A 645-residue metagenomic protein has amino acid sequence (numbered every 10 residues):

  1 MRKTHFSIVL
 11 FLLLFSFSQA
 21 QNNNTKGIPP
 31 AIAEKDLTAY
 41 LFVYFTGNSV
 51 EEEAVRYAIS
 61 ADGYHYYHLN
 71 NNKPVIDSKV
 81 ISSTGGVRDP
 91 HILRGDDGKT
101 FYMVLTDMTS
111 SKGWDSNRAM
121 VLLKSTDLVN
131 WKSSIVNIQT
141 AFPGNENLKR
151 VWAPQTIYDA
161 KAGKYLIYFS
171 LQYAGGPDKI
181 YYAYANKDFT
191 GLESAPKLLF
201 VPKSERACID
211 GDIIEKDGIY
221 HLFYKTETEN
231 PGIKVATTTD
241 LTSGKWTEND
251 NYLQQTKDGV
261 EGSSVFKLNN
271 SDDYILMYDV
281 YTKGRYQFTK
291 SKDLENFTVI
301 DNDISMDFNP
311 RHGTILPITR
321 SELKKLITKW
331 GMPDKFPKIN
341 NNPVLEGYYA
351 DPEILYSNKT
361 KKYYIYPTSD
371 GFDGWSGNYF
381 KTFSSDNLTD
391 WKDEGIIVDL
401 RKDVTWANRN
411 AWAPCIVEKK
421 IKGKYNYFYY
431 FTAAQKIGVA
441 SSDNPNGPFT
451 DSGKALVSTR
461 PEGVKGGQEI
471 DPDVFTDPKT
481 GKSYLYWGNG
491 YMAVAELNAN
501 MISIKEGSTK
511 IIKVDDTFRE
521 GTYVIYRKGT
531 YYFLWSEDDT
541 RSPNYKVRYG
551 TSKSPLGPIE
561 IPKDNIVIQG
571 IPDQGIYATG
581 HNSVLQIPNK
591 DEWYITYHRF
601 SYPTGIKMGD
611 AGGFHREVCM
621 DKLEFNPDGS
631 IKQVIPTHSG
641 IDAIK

Functional and structural regions predicted by a protein language model:
M1-K26: Bacterial Sec-dependent N-terminal signal peptides
N22-K645: Carbohydrate-active catalytic/glycan-binding domains of CAZyme proteins, especially the secreted or lumenal ectodomains
